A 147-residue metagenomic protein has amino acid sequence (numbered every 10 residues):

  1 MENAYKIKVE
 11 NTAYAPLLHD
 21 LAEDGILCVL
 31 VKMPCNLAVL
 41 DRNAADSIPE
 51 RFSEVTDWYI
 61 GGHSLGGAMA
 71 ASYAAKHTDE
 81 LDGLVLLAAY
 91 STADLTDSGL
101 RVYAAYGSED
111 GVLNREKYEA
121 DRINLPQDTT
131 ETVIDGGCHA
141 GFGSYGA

Functional and structural regions predicted by a protein language model:
M1-A22: Short, surface-exposed "cap/lid" segments of acyl-processing enzymes
L18-A38: Conserved alpha/beta-hydrolase
A22, Y106-A147: Active-site-adjacent alpha-helix of alpha/beta-hydrolase-fold enzymes
M33-P34, V85-A93, G107-G111, G136-G137: Active-site nucleophile loop of the alpha/beta-hydrolase fold
N43-W58: Conserved acidic catalytic loop of the alpha/beta-hydrolase fold
G61-A70: Gly/Ala-rich beta-loop-alpha elbow adjacent to hydrolase catalytic centers
S98, A104-Y106: Short beta-strand/loop motif that positions the catalytic acidic residue of the alpha/beta-hydrolase fold
